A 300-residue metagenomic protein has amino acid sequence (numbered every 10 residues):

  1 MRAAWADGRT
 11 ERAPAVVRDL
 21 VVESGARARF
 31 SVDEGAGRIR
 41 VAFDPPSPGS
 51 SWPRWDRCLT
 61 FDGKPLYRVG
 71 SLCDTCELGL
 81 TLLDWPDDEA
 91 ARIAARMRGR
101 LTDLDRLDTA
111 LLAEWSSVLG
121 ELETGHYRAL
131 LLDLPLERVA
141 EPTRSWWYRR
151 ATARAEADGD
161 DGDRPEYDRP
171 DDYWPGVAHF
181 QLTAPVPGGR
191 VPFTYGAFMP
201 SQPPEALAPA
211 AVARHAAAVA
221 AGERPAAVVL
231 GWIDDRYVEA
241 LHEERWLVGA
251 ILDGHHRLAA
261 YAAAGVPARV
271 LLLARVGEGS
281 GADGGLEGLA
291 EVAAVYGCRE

Functional and structural regions predicted by a protein language model:
M1-R38: N-terminus-biased targeting/localization segments
F30-A250, A262-A263, P267-R269: Short alpha-helix boundary/capping and kink motifs at helix termini
I233, L273-E278: Short beta-alpha junction loops
G249, V270-L272, L289-V292: Short, low-complexity, polar/charged sequence segments that are solvent-exposed and flexible
G254: Short, conserved phosphate/pyrophosphate- and ester-handling motifs at nucleotide-, phospho-/glycolipid
G277-E300: Amphipathic, charge-rich alpha-helical segments that serve as recognition/docking helices
